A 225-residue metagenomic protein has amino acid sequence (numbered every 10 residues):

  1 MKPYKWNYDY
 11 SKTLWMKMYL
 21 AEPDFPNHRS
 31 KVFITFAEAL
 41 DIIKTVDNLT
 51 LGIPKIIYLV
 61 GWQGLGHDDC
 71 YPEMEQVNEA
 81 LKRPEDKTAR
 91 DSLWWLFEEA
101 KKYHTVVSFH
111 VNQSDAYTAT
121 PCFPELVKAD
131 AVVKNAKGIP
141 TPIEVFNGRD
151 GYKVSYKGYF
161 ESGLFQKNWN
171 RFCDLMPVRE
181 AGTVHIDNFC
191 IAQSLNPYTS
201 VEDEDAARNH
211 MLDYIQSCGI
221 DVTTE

Functional and structural regions predicted by a protein language model:
M1-K2: Extended acidic/polar, glycine-enriched regions that form or flank non-catalytic beta-rich accessory modules
W6-N168, A181-I186, C190-L195: Aromatic-lined carbohydrate-binding/catalytic grooves of carbohydrate-active enzymes
Y156-E225: Active-site neighborhood of glycoside hydrolase catalytic domains
